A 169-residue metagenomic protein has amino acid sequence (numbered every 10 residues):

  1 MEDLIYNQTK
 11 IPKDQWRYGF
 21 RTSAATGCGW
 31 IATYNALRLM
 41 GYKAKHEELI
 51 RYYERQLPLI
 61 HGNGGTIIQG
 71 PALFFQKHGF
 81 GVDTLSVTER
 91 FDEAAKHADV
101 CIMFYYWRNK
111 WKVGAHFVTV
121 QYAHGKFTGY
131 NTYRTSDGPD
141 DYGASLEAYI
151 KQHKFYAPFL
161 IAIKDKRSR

Functional and structural regions predicted by a protein language model:
M1-D3, N7-T9, K96, Q121-R169: Noncatalytic regulatory segments and standalone regulatory/sensor domains
M1-H61: Active-site-adjacent structural segments surrounding the nucleophilic cysteine of cysteine proteases and isopeptidases
S23, I31, T66, G70 (+1 more regions): Short, well-structured alpha-helical interface segments that form or flank functional binding sites
Y34, W107, Y133: Residue-level signal for short, function-critical loop segments
A44, T66, S86, D140-A144: Short coil/turn linker and secondary-structure boundary residues
I60-E89: Helix-adjacent hinge/juxtasegments
L85-Y130: Active-site-adjacent substructure of cysteine-protease-like catalytic cores
